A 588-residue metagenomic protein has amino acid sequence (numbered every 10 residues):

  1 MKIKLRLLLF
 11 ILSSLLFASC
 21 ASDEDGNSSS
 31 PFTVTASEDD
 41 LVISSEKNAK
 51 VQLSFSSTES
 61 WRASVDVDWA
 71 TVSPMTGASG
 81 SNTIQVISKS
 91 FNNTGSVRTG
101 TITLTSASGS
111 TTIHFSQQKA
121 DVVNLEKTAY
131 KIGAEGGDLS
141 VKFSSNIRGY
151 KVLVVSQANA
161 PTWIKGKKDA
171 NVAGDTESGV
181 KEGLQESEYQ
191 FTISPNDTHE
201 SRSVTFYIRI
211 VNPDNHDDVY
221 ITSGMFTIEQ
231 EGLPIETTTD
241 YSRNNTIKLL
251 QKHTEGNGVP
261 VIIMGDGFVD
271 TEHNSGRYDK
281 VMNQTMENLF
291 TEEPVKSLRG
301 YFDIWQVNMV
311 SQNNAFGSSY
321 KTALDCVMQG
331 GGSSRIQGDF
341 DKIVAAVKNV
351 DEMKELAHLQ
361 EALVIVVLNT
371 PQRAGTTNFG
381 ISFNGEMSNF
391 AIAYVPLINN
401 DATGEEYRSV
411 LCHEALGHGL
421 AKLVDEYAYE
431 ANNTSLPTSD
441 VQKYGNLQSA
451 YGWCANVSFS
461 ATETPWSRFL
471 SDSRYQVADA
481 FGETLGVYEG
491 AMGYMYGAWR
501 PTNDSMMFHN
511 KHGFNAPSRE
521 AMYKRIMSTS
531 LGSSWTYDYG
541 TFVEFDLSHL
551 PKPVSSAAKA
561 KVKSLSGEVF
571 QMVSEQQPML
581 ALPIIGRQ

Functional and structural regions predicted by a protein language model:
S14-D40, A107-S116, A120-L125, H216-S223 (+2 more regions): Bacterial Sec-dependent N-terminal signal peptides
D25-S54, V122-F143: Beta-sheet-dominated interaction scaffolds and their linkers
P31-F32, D40, S56-Q85, L125 (+1 more regions): Surface-exposed binding patches on compact interaction domains or structured appendages
G95-S108, Y189-I193, E200-P213: A short beta-strand micro-motif common to beta-rich folds, especially ectodomain repeats
P234-L356, W535-G586: Propeptide-to-catalytic entry region of secreted or membrane-anchored zinc metalloproteases
A315-G317, E352-L359, L368-Y394: Catalytic zinc-binding patch centered on the HExxH motif and its immediate surroundings that defines zinc-dependent
N389-A415: Short pre-active-site segment immediately N-terminal to the catalytic Zn-binding motif
V424-Q588: Replace "(M1/M4/M9/M12/WLM)" with "(e.g., M1/M4/M8/M9/M12/M26/WLM)" and add "not limited to" to clarify scope
